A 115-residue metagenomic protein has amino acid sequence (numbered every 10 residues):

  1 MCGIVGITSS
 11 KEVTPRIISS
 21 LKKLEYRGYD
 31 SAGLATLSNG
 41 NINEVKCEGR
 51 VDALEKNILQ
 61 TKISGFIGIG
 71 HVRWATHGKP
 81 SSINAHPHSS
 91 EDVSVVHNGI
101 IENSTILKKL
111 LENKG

Functional and structural regions predicted by a protein language model:
M1-T105, L110-N113: N-terminal glutamine amidotransferase
